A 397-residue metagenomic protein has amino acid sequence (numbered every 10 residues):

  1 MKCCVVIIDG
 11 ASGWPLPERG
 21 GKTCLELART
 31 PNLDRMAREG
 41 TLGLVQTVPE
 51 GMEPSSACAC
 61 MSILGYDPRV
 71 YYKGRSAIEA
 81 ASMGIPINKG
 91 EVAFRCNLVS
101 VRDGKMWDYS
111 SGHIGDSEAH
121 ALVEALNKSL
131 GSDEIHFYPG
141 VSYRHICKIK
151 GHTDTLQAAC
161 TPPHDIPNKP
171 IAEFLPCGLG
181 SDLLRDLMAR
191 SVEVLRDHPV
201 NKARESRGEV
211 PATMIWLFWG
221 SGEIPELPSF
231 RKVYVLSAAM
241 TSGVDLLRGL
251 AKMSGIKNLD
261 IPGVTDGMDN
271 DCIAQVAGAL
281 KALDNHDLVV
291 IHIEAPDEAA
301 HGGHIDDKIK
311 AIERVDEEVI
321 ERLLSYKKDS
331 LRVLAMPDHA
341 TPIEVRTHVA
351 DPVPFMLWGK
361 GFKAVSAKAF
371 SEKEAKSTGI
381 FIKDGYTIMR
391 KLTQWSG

Functional and structural regions predicted by a protein language model:
M1-G397: Feature captures the catalytic ectodomains and active-site-proximal regions of enzymes that hydrolyze or transfer
